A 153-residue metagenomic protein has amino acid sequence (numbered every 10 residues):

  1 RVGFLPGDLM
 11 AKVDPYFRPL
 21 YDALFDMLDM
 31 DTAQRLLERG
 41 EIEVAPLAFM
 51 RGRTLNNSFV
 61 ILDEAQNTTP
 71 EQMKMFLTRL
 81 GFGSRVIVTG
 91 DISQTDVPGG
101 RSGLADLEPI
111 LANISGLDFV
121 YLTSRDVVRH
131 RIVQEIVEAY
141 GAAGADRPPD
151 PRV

Functional and structural regions predicted by a protein language model:
R1-L62, Q66-V153: Conserved helicase motor core of SF1/SF2 NTP-dependent helicases
